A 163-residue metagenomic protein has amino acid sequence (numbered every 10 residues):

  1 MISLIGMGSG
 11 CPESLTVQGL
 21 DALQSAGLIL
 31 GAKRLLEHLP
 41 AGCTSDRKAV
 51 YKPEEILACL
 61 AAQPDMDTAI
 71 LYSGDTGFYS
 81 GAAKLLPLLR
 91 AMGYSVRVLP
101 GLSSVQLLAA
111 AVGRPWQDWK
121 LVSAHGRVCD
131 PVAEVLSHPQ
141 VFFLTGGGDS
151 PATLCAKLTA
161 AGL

Functional and structural regions predicted by a protein language model:
M1-L102, Q106, G126-D130: Class I S-adenosyl-L-methionine
I2-I5, T68, V96, Q106-L163: Beta-strand/loop-alpha-helix module characteristic of Rossmann-like adenine-cofactor folds
